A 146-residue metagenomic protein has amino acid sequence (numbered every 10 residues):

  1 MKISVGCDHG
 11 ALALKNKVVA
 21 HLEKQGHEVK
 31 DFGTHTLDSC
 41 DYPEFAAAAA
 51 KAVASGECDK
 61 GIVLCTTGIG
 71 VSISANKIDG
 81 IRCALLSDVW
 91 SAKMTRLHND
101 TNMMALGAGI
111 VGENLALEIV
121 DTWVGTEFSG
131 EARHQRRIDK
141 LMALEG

Functional and structural regions predicted by a protein language model:
K2-G6, G10-A11, V89-G146: C-terminal binding/interaction regions
V5-K24: Glycine-rich phosphate/diphosphate-binding loop of Rossmann-like nucleotide-binding domains
K15, Y42, A46, S72 (+3 more regions): A general structural signal for well-ordered alpha-helical segments in protein cores
N16-V19, S74-K77, L97, L117: Short amphipathic alpha-helical segments
E28-S39: A short beta-strand-loop structural module common to alpha/beta enzyme folds
F45-L85: Helix-adjacent hinge/juxtasegments
